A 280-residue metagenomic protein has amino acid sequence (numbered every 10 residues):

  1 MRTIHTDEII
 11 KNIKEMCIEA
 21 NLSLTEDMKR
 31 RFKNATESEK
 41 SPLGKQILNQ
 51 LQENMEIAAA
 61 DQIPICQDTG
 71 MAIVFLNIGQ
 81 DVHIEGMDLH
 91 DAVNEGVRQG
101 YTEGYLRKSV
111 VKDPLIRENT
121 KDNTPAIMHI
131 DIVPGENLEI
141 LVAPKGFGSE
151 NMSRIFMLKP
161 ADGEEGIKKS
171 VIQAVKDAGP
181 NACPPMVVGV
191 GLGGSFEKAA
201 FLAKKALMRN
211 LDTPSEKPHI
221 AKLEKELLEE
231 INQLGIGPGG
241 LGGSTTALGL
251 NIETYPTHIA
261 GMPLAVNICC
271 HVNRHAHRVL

Functional and structural regions predicted by a protein language model:
M1-L280: Non-transmembrane, aqueous-exposed alpha-helical and coiled segments at domain scale
